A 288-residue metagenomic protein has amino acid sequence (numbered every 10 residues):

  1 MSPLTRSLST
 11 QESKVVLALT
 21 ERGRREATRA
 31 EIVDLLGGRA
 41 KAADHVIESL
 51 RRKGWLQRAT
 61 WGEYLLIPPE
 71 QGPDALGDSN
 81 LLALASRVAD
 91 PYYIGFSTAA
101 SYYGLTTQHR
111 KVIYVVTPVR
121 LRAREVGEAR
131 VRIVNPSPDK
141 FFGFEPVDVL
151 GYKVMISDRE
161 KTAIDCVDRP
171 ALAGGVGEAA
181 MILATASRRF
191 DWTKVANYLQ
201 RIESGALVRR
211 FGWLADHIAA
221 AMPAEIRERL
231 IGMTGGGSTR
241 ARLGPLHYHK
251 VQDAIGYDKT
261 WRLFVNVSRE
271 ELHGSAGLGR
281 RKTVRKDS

Functional and structural regions predicted by a protein language model:
S2-P91, R188-R209, A215-D216: Short beta-edge/loop segments at beta->alpha junctions of small alpha/beta modules that act as binding/recognition
R25, Y92, R124, I156: Residues that recognize and position ribonucleotide moieties
I32, A99, A163: A residue-level signal for conserved active-site and pocket-lining positions in enzyme catalytic cores
G37, R51, G104, D168-A171: Hydrophobic/aromatic-lined pockets within catalytic cores
S79-L82, S137-D148, D191-T193: Short amphipathic alpha-helical segments and their helix-coil junctions
G95-P146: Exposed, interaction-prone assembly regions rather than primary DNA-binding/catalytic cores
E145-S288: Hydrophobic alpha-helical interaction segments
